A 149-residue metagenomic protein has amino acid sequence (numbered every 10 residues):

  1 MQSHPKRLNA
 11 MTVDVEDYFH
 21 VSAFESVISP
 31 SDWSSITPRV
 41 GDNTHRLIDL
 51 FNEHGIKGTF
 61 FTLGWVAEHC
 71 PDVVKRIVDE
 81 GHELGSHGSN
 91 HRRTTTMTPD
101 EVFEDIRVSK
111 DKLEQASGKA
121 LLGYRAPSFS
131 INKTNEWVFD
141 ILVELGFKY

Functional and structural regions predicted by a protein language model:
M1-Y149: Catalytic alpha-helical scaffold of carbohydrate-active enzymes acting on polysaccharides/glycoconjugates
